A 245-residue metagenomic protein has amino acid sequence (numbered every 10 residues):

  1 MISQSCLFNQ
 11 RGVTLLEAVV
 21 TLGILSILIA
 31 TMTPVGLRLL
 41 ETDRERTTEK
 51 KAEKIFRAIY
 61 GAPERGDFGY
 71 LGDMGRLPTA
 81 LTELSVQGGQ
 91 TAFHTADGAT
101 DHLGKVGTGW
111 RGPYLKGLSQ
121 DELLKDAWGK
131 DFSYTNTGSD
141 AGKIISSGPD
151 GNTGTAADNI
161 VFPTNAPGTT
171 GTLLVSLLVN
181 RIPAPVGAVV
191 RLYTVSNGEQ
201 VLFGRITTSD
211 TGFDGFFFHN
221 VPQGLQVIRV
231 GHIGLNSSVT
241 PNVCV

Functional and structural regions predicted by a protein language model:
M1-V13: N-terminal leader/signal peptides at the extreme start of proteins
Q10-L40, R44, T48, F56: N-terminal single-pass transmembrane signal-anchor helix
E45-V245: N-terminal pilin/flagellin-like segments and related low-complexity appendage regions
